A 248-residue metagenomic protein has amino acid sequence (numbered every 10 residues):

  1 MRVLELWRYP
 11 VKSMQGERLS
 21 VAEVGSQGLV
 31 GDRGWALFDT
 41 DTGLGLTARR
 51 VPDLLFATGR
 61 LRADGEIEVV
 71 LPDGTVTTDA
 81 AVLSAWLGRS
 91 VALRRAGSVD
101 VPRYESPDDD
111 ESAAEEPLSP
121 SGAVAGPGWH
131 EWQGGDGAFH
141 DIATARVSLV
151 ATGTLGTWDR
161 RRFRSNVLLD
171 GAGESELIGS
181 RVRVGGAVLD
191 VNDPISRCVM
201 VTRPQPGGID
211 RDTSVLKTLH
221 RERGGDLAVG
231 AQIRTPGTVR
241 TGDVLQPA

Functional and structural regions predicted by a protein language model:
M1-A248: Metal-cofactor-dependent catalytic cores
